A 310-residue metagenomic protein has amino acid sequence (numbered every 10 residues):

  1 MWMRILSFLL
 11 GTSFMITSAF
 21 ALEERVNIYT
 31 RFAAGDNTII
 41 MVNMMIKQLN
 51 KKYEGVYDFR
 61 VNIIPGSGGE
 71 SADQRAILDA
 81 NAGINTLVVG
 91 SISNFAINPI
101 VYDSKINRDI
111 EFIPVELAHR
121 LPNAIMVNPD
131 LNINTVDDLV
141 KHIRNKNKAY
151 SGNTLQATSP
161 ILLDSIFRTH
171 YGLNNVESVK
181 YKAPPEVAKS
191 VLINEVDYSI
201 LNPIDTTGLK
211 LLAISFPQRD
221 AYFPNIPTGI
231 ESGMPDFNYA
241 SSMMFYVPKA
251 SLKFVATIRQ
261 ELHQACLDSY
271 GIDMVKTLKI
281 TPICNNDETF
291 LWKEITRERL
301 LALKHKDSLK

Functional and structural regions predicted by a protein language model:
M1-I5: Positively charged n-region of N-terminal signal peptides that target proteins for export
L6-T17: Bacterial N-terminal signal peptides
A21-I110, L155-S159, T169-I200, I283-N285 (+1 more regions): N-terminal (or domain-start) structured segment
E23-R25, K253-K310: An extracytoplasmic/periplasmic, membrane-proximal ligand-sensing/linker region
V26-G35, D138-A157, G229: Short loop->beta-strand "edge-of-pocket" segments that line small-molecule binding or catalytic clefts across diverse
Y29-A33, P122-N132, S242-F254: A bilobed periplasmic-binding-protein/Venus flytrap-type ligand-binding module shared by bacterial periplasmic
N85-L87, K105-A124, Y150-G152, E231-F237: A structural signal for short loop-to-beta-strand junctions that line the ligand-binding cleft of periplasmic/secreted
R120, N202-L267, I272, R297: C-terminal lobe and pocket-closing loops of periplasmic/extracytoplasmic Venus-flytrap solute-binding proteins
